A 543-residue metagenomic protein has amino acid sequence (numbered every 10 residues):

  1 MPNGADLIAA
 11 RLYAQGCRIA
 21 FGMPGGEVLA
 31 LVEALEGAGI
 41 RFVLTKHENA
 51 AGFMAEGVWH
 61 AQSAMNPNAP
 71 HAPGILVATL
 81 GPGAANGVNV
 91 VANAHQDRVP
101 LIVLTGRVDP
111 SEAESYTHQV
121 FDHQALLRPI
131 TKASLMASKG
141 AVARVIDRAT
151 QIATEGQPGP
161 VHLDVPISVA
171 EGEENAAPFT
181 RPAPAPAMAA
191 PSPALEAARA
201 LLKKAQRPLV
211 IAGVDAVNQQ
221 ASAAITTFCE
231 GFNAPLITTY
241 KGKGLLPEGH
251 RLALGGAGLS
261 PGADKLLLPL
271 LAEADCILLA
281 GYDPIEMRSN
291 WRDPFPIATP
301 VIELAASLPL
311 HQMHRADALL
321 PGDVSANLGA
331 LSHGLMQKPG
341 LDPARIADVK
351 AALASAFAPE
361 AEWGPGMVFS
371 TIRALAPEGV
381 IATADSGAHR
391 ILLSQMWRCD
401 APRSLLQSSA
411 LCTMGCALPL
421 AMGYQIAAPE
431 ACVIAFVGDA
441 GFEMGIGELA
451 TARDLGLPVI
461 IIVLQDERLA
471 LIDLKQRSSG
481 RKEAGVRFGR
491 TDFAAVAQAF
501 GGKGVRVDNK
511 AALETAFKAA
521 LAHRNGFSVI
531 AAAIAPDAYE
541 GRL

Functional and structural regions predicted by a protein language model:
M1-L335, L375-E378, P458-I461, A497 (+1 more regions): N-terminal alpha/beta PP-like core and its mobile active-site loop of ThDP/TPP-dependent enzymes
N3-I8, Y13, M23-V32, E36 (+1 more regions): Active-site diphosphate/adenylate-binding microenvironment
A50, D122, Q220, W363-M367 (+4 more regions): A generic structural signal for residues located within well-ordered alpha-helices of large catalytic or ligand-binding
E56, A125, T226, S370 (+3 more regions): Active-site phosphate/pyrophosphate- and oxyanion-stabilizing loops and adjacent acidic/basic residues in soluble
G106, A280, L304-A305, A384 (+3 more regions): Active-site flanking residues adjacent to catalytic metal/cofactor-binding acidic residues
E112-Q119, E273, Q312, P321 (+2 more regions): Thiamine diphosphate
A137, A176-P178, E196, I297-A388 (+2 more regions): Phosphate/pyrophosphate-binding active-site segments
